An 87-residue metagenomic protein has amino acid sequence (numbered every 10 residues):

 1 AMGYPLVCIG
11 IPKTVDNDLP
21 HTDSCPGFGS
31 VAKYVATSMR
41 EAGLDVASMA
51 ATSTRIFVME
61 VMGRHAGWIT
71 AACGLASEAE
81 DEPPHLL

Functional and structural regions predicted by a protein language model:
A1-P5, I9, C25-L87: Accessory alpha-helical/coil subdomains and C-terminal extensions that flank or cap enzyme catalytic cores
I11-N17: Short, ordered loop/turn segments at secondary-structure junctions
H21: Conserved phosphate-handling catalytic cores of large alpha/beta enzymes
